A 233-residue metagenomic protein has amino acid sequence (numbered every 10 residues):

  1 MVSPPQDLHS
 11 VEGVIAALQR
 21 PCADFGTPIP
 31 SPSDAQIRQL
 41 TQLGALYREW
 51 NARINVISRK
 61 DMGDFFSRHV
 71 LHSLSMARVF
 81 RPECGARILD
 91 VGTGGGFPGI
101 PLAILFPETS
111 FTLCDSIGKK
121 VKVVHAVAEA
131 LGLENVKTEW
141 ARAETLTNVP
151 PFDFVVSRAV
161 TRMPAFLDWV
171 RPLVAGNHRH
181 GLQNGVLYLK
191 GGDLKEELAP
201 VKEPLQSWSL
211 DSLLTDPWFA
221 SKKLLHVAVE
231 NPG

Functional and structural regions predicted by a protein language model:
M1-L89, K119, H125-V136: Class I SAM-dependent transferase core
Y47, L102, K190, V227: Residue-level signal for inorganic ion chemistry
L71-S157, L167: Conserved SAM/SAH cofactor-binding pocket of Class I
L102, V170-N177: Class I S-adenosylmethionine-dependent transferase superfamily signal
E144, R162, G191-K195: Short "lid" loop at the C-terminus of a central beta-strand within the Rossmann-like core of SAM-dependent
D153-L173, Y188: A short SAM/SAH-binding and catalytic strip from SAM-dependent methyltransferases
H178-D193: Conserved beta-strand signature within the Rossmann-like core of class I S-adenosyl-L-methionine
G191-G233: Active-site capping/gating segments
